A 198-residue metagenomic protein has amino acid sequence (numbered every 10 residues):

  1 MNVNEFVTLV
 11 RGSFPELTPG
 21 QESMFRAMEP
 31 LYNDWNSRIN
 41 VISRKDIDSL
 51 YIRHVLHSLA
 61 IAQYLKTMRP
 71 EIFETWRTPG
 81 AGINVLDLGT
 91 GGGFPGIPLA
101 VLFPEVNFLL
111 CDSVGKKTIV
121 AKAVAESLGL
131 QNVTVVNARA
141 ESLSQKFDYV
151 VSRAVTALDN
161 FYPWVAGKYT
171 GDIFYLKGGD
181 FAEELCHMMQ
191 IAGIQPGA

Functional and structural regions predicted by a protein language model:
M1-G80, K116-K117, A123-Q131: Class I SAM-dependent transferase core
I47, L65, G96-P98, L185-C186: Residue-level recognition of conserved structural "scaffold" positions that shape functional pockets and channels
L86-L88: Conserved beta-strand/loop positions that form the S-adenosyl-L-methionine
G92-E105: Conserved SAM-binding loop of SAM-dependent methyltransferases across substrates and taxa, primarily the Class I
E105-A198: S-adenosylmethionine
